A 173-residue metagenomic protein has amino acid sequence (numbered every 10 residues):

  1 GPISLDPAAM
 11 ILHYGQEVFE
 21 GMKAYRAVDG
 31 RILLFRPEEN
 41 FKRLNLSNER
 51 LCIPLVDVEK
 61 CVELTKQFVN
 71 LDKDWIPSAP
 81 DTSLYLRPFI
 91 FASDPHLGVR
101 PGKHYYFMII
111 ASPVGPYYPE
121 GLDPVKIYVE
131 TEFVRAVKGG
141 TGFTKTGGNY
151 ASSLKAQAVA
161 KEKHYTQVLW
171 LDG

Functional and structural regions predicted by a protein language model:
G1-L64, F68, H96-G173: Helix-start/capping segments and mature chain N-termini
L71, A79-P101: Non-catalytic, conformational "gating/processing" segments within enzyme and secreted inhibitor domains
W75: Active-site phosphate-binding and catalytic loops of NTP-dependent enzymes
